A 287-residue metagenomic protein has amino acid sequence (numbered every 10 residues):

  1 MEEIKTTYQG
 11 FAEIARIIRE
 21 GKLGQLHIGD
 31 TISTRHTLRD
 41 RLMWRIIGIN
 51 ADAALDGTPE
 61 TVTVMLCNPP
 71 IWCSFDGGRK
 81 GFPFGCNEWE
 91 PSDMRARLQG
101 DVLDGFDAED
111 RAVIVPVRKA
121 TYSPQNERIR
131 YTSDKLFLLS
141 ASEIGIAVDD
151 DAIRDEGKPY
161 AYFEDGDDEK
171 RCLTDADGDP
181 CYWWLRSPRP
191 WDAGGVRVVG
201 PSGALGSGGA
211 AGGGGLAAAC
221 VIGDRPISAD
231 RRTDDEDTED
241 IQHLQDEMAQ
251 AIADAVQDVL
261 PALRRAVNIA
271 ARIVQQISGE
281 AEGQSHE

Functional and structural regions predicted by a protein language model:
M1-H243: Collagenous Gly-X-Y triple-helix signature in extracellular proteins
D240-G283: Short, low-complexity, charged amphipathic interaction modules
